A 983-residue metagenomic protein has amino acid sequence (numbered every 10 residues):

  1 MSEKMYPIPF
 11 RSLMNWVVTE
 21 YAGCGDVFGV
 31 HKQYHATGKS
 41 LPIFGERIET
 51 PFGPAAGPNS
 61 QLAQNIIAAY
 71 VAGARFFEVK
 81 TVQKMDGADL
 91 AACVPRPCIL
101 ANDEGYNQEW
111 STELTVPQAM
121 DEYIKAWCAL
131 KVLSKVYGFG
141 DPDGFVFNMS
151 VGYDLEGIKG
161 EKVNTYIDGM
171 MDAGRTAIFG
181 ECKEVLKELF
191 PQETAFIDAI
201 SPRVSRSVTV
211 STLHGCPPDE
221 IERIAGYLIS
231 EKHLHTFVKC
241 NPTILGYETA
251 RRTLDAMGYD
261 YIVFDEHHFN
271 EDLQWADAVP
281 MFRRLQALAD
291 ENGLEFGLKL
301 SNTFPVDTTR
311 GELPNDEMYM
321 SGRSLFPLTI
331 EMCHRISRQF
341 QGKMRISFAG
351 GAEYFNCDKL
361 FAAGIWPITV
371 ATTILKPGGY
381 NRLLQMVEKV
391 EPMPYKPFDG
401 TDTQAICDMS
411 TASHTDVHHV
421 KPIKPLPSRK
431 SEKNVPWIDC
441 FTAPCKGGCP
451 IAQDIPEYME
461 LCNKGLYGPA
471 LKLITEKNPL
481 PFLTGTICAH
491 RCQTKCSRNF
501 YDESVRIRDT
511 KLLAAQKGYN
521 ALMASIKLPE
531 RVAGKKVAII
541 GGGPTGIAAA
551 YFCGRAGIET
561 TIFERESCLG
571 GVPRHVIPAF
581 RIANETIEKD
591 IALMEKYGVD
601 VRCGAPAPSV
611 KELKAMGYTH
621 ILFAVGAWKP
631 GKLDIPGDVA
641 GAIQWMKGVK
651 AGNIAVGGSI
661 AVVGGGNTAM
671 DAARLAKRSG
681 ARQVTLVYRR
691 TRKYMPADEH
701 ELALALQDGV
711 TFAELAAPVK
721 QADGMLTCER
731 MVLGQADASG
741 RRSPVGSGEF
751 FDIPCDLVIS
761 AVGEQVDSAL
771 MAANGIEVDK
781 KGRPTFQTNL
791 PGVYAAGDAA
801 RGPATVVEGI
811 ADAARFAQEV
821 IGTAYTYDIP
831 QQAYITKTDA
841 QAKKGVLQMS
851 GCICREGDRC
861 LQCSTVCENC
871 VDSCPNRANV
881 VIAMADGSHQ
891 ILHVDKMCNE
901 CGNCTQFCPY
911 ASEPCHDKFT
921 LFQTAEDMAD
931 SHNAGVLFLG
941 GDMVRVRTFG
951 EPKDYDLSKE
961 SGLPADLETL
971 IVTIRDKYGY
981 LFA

Functional and structural regions predicted by a protein language model:
M1-G226, E231: N-terminal capping/small domains of soluble enzymes
G23-T37, T243-G342, P377-Y395, P636-G637: Glycine/Thr-rich beta-alpha phosphate-binding loop at enzyme active sites
Q64-I67, A352-I368: Catalytic cores of alpha/beta
R75-M85, P242, K359-M386: Glycine-rich phosphate-binding active-site loops on the catalytic face of alpha/beta enzymes
E317, R323, L328, I374-L375 (+14 more regions): Ferredoxin-type iron-sulfur electron-transfer modules and their immediate structural context
I540-T561, R602-K611, W628-L633, W645-E699 (+4 more regions): Rossmann-like dinucleotide/flavin-binding elements
E559-I562, E566-V601, A673-V719: Rossmann-like dinucleotide-binding cores of NAD(P)H-dependent redox enzymes
C603-M616, L715-M725, M731: A conserved short coil-to-beta-strand element within the FAD-binding core of flavoproteins
